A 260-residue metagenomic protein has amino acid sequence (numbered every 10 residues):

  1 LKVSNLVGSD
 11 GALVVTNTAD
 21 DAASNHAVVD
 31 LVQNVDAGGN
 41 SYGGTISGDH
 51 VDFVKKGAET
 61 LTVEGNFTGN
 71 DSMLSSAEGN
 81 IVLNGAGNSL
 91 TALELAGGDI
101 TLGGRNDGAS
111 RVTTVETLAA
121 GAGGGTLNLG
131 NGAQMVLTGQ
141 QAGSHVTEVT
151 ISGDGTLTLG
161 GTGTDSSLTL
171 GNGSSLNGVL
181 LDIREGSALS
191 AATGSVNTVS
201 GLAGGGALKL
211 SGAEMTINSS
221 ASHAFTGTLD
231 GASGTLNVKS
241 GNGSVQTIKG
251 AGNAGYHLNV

Functional and structural regions predicted by a protein language model:
L1, D30, G186-S195: Short aromatic-glycine motifs in intrinsically disordered, low-complexity regions
V7-R184, A203-V260: Extracellular repeat-rich scaffold modules on cell surfaces
